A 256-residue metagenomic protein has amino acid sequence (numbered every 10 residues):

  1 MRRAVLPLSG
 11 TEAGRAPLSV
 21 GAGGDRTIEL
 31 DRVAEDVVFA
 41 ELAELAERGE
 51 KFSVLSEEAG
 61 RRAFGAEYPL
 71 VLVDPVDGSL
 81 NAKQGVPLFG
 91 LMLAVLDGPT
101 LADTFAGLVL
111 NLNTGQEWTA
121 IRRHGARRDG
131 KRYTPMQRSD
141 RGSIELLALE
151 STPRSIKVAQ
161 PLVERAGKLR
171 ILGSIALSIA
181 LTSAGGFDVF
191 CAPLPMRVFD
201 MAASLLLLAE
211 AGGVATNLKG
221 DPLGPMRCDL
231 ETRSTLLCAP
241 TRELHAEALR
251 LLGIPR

Functional and structural regions predicted by a protein language model:
M1-V76, L249: N-terminal subdomain of lithium-sensitive/metallo-dependent phosphomonoesterases centered on the IMPase/IPPase/PAP
V5, A46, I121, M136-R256: An extended, acidic
E29, G130-R138: Surface-exposed beta-loop interaction hotspot
D31, G78-S79, T182, L208: Buried hydrophobic positions in well-ordered alpha/beta secondary-structure cores of metabolic enzymes
R61-G65, K83-G85, P99-A102, L110-N111 (+4 more regions): Solvent-exposed alpha-helices and their adjacent loops that cap or buttress functional pockets in soluble metabolic
E67-R123: DPxDG-like acidic metal-binding loop motif
T100, G125-R128, E243-E247: Short helix-loop capping/hinge motifs at secondary-structure junctions, enriched in acidic/polar residues
